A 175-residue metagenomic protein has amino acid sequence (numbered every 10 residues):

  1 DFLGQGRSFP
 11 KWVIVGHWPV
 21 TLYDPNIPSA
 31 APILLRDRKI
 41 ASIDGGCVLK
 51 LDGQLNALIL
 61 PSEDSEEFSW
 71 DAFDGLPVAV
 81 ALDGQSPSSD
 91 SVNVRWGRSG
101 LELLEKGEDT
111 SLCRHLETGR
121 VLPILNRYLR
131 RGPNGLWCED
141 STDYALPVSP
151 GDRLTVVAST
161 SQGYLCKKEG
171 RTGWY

Functional and structural regions predicted by a protein language model:
D1-Y175: Feature recognizes metal-dependent phosphohydrolase scaffolds
